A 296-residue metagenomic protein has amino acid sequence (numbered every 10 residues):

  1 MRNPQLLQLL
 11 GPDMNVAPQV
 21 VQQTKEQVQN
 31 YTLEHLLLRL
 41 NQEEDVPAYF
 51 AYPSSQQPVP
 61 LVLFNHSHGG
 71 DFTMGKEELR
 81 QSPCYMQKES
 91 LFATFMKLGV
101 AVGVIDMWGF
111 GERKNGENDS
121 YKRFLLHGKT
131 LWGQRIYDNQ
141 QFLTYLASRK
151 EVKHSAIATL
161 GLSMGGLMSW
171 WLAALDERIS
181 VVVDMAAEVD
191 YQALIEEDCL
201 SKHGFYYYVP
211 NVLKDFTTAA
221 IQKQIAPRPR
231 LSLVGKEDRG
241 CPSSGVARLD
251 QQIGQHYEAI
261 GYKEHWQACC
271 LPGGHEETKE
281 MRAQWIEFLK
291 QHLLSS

Functional and structural regions predicted by a protein language model:
V16-Q56: N-terminal cap/lid segment of alpha/beta-hydrolase-fold proteins
Q57, S67-A147, I195-E196: Cap/lid segment of the alpha/beta-hydrolase catalytic domain
P60, N65-S67, V234: The conserved beta1-alpha1 loop
L126, V181-Q222, G240-L249, E258-Y262: Mobile cap/lid helix-loop segments that gate and shape the active-site cleft of serine hydrolases
E151-S163: Alpha/beta-hydrolase fold nucleophile elbow
G161-A173: Glycine-rich nucleophile elbow surrounding the catalytic serine of serine-hydrolase chemistry
F205, Q251-S296: C-terminal catalytic histidine-bearing segment of alpha/beta-hydrolase fold enzymes
I225, S232-V234: Short beta-strand/loop motif that positions the catalytic acidic residue of the alpha/beta-hydrolase fold
